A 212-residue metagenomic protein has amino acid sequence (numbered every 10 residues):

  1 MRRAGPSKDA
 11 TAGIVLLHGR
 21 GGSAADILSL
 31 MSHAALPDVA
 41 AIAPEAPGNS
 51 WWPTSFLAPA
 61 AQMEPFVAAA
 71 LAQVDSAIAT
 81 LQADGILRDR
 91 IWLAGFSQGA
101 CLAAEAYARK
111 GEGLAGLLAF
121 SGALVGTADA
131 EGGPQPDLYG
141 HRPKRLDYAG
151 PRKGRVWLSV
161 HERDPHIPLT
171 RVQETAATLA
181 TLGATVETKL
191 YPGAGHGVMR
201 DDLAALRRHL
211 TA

Functional and structural regions predicted by a protein language model:
M1-R88: Serine-hydrolase catalytic machinery in alpha/beta-hydrolase-like enzymes
V15, I42, W92, L118 (+2 more regions): Hydrophobic/aromatic beta-strand patches that form the interior of the parallel beta-sheet core in alpha/beta enzyme
D38-V39, R90, G113-L114, K153 (+1 more regions): A generic structural signal for alpha->beta connector loops
E45-N49, A123, A194: Short beta-to-alpha linker loops that shape the active-site pocket of alpha/beta-hydrolase fold enzymes
R90-P151: Primarily recognizes the serine-hydrolase "nucleophile elbow" in alpha/beta-hydrolase and SGNH/GDSL folds
L124-T211: The feature captures the conserved acid-bearing segment of alpha/beta-hydrolase catalytic domains
